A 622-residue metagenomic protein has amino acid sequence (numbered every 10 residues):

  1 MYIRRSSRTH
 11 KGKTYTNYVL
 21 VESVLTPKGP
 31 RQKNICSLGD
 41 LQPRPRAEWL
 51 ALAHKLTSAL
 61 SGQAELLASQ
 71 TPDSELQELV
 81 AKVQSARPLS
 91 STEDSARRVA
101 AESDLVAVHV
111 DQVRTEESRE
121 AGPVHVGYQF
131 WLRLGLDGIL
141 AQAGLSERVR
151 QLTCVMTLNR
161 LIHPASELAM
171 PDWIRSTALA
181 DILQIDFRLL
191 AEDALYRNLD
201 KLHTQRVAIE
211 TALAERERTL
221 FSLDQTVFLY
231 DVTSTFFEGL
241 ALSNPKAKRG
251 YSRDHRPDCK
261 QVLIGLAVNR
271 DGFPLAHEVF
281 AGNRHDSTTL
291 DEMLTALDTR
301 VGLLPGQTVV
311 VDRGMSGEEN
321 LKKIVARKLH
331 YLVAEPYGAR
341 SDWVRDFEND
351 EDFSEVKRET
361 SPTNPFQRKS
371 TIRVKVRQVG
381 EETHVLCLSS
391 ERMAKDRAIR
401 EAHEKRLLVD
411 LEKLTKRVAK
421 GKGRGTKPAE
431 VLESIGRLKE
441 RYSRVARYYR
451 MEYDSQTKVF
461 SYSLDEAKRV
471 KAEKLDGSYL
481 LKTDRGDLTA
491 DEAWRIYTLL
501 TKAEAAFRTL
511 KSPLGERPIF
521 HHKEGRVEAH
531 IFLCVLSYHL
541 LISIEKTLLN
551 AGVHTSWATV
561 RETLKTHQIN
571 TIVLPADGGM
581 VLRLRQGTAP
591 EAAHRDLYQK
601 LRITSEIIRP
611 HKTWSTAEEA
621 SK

Functional and structural regions predicted by a protein language model:
Y2-R5, Y15-N17, P27, S91-R97 (+1 more regions): Anion-binding and metal-coordination hotspots
R4-A59: Short, surface-exposed polybasic/aromatic micro-patch for ligand or macromolecular engagement
L25-P27, P45, A51-L52, A59 (+5 more regions): Acidic, glycine-enriched active-site microenvironments
G39, T57, S61, L67-A68 (+5 more regions): Compositionally biased amphipathic helical and low-complexity segments enriched in hydrophobic
R44, A59-Q63, A86, W173 (+1 more regions): Conserved, well-folded catalytic cores of nucleic-acid-processing and energy-transducing macromolecular machines
K55, E75, L79-K82, D410 (+2 more regions): Charge-rich, solvent-exposed alpha-helical interaction surfaces
T71-R98: Short, flexible loop/hinge motifs at secondary-structure junctions
